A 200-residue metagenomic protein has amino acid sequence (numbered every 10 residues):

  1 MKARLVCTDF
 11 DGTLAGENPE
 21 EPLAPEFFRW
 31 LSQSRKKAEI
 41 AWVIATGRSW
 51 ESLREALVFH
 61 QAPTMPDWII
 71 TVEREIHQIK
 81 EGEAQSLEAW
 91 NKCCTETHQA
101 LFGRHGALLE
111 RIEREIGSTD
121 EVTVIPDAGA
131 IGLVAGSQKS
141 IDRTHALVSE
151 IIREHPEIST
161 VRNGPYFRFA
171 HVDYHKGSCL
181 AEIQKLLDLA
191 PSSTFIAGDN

Functional and structural regions predicted by a protein language model:
K2, T64-M65, A190: Short loop/turn motifs at secondary-structure junctions
K2-E20: Asp-based phosphoryl-transfer active-site loop
R4-V6, D67, T194: The start of beta-strands in P-loop NTPase/AAA+ ATPase cores
V6-D11, V72-R74, E81, D127-A128: Short loop/turn segments at strand-loop or loop-helix junctions that form parts of catalytic or ligand-binding pockets
N18-P22, G47-R48, V172-D173: Short, flexible loop segments at the rims of nucleotide/cofactor-binding pockets, characterized by
P25-G117, E121: Active-site phosphate-binding/coordination module
R74, G198-N200: Active-site metal-binding loops of divalent metal-dependent hydrolases
L109-A197: Conserved acidic, metal-coordinating active-site core of Asp-based, Mg2+-dependent phosphoryl-transfer enzymes
